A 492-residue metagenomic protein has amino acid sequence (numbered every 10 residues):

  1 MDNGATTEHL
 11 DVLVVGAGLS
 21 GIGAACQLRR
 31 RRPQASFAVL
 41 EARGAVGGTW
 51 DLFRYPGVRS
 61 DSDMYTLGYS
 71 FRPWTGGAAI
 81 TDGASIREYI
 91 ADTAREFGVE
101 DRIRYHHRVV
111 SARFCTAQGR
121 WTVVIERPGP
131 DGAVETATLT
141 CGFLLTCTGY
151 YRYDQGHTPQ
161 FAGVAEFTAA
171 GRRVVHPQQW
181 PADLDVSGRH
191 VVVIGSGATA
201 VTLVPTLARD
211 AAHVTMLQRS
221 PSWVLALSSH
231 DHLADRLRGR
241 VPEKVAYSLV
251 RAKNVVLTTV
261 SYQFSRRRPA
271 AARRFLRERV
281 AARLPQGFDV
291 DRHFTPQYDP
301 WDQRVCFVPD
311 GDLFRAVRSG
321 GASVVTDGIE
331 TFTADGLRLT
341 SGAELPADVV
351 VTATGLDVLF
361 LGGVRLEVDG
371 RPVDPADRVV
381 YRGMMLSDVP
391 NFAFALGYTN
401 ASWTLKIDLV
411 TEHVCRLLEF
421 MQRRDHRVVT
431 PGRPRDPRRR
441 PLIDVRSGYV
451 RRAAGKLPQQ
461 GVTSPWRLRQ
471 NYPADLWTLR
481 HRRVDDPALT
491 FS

Functional and structural regions predicted by a protein language model:
T6-H9, L13-V14, L19, A24 (+4 more regions): Rossmann-like dinucleotide-binding core of oxidoreductases
L10, V14, L19-I103, Q218-R219 (+1 more regions): Beta1-alpha1 glycine-rich phosphate/pyrophosphate-binding loop at the start of Rossmann-like nucleotide-binding domains
V15, T138-Y151, V191-I194, L337 (+1 more regions): Short hydrophobic core segments
V46, A353-Q422: Glycine/threonine-rich phosphate-binding loop and adjacent beta-strand/alpha-helix elements that clamp
W74-D92, I194, F264-A272, D299-D312: Short beta-strand to alpha-helix junction loop
A78-R152, T331: Feature captures the FAD/FMN-dependent oxidoreductase FAD-binding
R283-L339, A343-P346: Alpha/beta-hydrolase fold catalytic core
D408, E412-S492: C-terminal active-site-capping segments
